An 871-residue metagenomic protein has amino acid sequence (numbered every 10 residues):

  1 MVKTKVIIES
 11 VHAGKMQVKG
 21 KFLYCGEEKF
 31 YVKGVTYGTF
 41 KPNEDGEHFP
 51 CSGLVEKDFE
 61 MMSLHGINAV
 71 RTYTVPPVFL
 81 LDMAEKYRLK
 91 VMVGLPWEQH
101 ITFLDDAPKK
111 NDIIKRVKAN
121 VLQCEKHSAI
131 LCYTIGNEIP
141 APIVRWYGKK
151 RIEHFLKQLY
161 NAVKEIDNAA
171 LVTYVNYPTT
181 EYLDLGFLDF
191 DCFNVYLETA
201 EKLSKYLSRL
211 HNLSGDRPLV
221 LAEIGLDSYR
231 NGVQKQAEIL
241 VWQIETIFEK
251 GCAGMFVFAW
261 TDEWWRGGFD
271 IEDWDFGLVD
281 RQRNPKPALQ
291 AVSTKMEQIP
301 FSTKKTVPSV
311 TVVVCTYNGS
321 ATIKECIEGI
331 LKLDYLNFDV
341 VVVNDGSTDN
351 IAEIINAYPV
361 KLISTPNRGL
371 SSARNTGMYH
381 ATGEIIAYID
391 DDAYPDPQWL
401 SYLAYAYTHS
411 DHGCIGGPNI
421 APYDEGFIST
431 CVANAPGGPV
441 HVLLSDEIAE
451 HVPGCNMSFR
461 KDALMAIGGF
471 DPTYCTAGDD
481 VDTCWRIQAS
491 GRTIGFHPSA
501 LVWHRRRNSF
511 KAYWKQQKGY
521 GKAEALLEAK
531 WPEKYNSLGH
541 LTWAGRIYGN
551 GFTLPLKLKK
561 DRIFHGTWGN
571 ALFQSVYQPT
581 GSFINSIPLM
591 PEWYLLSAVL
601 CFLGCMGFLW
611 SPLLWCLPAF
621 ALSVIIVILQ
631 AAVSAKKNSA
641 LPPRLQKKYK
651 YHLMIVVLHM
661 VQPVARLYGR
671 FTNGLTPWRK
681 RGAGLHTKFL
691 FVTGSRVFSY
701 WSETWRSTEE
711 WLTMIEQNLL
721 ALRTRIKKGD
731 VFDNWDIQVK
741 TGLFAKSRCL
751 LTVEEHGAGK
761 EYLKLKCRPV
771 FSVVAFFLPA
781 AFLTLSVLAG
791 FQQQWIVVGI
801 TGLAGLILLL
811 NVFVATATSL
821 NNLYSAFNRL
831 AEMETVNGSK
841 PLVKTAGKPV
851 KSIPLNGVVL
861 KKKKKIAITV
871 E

Functional and structural regions predicted by a protein language model:
F22-V32, T36-L188: Active-site mouth of glycoside hydrolases
R145, K150-K250, G277: Extracellular glycoside hydrolase catalytic/binding regions
F258-T306: Aromatic-rich peripheral "rim/lid" segments of glycoside hydrolase catalytic domains that contact and position glycan
E328-N337: Short, acidic, metal-binding catalytic loop of nucleotide-sugar glycosyltransferases
G329, N344-A352, D390-A393: A conserved acidic beta->alpha catalytic loop
I386: Short aromatic/hydrophobic "clamp" motif used to bind/position activated sugar donors
Q398-S429, T493, S499, R505: Conserved donor NDP-sugar-binding/catalytic core segment of glycosyltransferases
G417-P418, V432-E450, M465: Short, flexible, basic/aromatic active-site loop/helix in glycosyltransferases
